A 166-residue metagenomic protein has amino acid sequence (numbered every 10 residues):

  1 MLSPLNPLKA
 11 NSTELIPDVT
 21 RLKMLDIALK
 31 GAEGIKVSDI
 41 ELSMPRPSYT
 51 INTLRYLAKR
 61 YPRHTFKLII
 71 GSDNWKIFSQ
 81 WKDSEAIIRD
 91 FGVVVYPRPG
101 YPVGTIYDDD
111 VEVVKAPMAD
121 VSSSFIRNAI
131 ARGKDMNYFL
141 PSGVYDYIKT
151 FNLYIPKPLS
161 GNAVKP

Functional and structural regions predicted by a protein language model:
M1-P166: Nucleotidyltransferase catalytic core that binds NTPs
